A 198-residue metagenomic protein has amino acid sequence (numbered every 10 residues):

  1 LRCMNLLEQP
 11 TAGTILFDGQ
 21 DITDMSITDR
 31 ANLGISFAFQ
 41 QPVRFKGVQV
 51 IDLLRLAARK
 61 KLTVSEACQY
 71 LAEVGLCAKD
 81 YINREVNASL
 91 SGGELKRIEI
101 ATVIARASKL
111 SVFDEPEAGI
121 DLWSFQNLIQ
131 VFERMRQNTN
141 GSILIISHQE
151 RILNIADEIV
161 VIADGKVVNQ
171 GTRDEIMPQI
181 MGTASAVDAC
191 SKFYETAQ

Functional and structural regions predicted by a protein language model:
N5: Helix-to-loop junction immediately C-terminal to a conserved catalytic motif
G13-Q20, L33, E66: Conserved ABC transporter NBD signature motif
Q20-S36, I180: ABC ATPase NBD coupling module
Q41, G47-E66: Q-loop/switch helix immediately C-terminal to the Walker
V103-I104: ABC ATPase C-loop
V112-P116: Walker B catalytic motif
H148-I155: Conserved H-loop
